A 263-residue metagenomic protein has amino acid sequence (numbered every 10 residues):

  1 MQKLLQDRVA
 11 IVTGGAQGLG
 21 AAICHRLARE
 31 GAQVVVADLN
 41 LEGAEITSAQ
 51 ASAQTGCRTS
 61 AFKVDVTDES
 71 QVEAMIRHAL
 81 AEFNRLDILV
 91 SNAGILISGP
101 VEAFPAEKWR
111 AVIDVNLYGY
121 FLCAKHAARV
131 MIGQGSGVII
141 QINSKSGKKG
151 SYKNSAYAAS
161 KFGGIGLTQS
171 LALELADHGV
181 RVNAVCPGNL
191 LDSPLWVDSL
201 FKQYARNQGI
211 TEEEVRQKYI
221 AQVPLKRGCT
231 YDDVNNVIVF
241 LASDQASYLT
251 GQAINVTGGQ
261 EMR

Functional and structural regions predicted by a protein language model:
Q2, F104, K149, R227 (+2 more regions): Short C-terminal tail/terminal secondary-structure segment of NAD(P)H-dependent dehydrogenase/reductase domains
R85, V90, A176, R181 (+1 more regions): Short, small/polar-rich loop/turn modules that mediate ligand/substrate recognition or access, typified
P100-V101, K108-I113, F201, Y219: Substrate-binding pocket helix/loop in short-chain dehydrogenase/reductase
E102, K149-A156, D177-H178, K226 (+1 more regions): Active-site loop immediately N-terminal to the catalytic Tyr-X3-Lys motif of short-chain dehydrogenase/reductase
A124, S160, T168: Active-site helix of classical SDR
R129, L173-E174, S247: Alpha-helical segment proximal to the catalytic Tyr-Lys
S144: Residue(s) in the substrate-gating loop at a strand-loop-helix junction that position the organic substrate next
